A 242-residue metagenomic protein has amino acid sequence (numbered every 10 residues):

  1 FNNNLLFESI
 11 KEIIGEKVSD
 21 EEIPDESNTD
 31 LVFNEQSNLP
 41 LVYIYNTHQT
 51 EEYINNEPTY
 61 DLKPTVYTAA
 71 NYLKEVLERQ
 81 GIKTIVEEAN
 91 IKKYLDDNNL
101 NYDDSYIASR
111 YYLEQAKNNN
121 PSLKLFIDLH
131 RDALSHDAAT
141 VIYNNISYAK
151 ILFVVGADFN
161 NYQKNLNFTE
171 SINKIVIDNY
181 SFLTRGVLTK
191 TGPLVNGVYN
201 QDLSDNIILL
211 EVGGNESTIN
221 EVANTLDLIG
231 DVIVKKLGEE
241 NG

Functional and structural regions predicted by a protein language model:
F1-N46, Y53-N55: Non-catalytic propeptide/linker segments at domain boundaries
L41-N46, L125-H130, L152-V154, I207-E211: Soluble periplasmic/extracytoplasmic beta-strand elements of cell-envelope proteins
Q49-E52, N90-Y94, R131-H136, D158-N161 (+2 more regions): Solvent-exposed loop/turn segments at secondary-structure junctions within structured extracellular/periplasmic domains
Y53-P64, L73, L95-D104, V154-Q163 (+1 more regions): Second-shell loop/turn segments in exported
E57-T140: Catalytic-core regions of hydrolytic enzymes
S135-K164: A short, glycine/acidic-enriched catalytic loop
N165-K190: Active-site-adjacent substrate-binding region of metalloamidase/peptidase-like peptide-processing proteins
G186-G242: Active-site-adjacent mobile loop/cap segments within catalytic or ligand-binding domains
